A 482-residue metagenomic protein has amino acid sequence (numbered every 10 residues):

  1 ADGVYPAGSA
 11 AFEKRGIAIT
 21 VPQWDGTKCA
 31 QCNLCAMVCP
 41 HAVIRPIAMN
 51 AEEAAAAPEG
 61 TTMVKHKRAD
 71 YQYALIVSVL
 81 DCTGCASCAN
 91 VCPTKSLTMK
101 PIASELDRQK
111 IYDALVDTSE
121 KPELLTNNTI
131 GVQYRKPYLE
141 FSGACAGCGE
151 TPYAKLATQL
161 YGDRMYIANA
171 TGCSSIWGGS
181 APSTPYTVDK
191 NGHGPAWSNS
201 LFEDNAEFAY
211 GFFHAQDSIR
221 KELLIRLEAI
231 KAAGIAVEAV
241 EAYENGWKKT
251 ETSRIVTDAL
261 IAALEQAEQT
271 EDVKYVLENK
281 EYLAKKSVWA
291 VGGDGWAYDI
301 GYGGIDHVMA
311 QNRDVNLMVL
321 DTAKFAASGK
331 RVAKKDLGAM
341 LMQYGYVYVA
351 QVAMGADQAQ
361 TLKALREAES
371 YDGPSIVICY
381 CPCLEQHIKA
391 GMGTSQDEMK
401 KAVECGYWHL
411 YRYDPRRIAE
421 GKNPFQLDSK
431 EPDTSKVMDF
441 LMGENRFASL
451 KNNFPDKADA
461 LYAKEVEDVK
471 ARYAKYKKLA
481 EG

Functional and structural regions predicted by a protein language model:
A1-C82, A89-W289, T322, L384 (+6 more regions): Ferredoxin-type iron-sulfur electron-transfer modules and their immediate structural context
Q31-C32, C85, G301, K334 (+2 more regions): Generic non-transmembrane alpha-helix signal with a bias for helix starts/N-cap capping motifs
P182, G303-G304, K464: Residue-level detector of alpha-helical segments with a strong bias toward transmembrane helices and their helix-loop
Y282-A290, D299-N316, L320-E431: Glycine-rich ThDP/TPP pyrophosphate-binding loop and its adjacent helix/strand module within ThDP-dependent enzymes
D459-A460: C-terminal globular interaction/adhesion domains in large, modular proteins
E465-V469: Short amphipathic alpha-helical coiled-coil/interface segments
